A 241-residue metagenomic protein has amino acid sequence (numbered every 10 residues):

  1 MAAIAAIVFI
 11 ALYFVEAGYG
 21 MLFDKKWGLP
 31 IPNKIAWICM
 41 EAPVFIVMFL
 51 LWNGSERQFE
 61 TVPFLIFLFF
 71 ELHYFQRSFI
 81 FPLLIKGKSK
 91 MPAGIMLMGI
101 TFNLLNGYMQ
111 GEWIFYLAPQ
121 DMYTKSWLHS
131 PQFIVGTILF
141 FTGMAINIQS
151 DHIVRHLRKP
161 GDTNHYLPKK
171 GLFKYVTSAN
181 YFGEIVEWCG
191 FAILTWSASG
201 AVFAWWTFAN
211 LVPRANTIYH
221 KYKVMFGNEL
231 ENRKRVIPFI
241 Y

Functional and structural regions predicted by a protein language model:
M1-G99: Membrane-helix and juxtamembrane interface regions of eukaryotic multi-pass membrane proteins
M1-I10, L50-W52, F59, F102 (+1 more regions): Hydrophobic transmembrane alpha-helices
A17, F23, E112, K223-F226: Generic alpha-helical secondary structure signal
S78-L83, Y108-M109, R214-Y222: Juxtamembrane membrane-interface segments at transmembrane alpha-helix termini
L83-G111, A118-Y123, D162-Y166: Functional transmembrane or membrane-interface alpha-helices that line membrane-embedded catalytic, ligand-binding
M109-W113, N147-S150: C-terminal TM-helix exit segments that contain a strictly Trp-centered aromatic cap at the helix terminus
